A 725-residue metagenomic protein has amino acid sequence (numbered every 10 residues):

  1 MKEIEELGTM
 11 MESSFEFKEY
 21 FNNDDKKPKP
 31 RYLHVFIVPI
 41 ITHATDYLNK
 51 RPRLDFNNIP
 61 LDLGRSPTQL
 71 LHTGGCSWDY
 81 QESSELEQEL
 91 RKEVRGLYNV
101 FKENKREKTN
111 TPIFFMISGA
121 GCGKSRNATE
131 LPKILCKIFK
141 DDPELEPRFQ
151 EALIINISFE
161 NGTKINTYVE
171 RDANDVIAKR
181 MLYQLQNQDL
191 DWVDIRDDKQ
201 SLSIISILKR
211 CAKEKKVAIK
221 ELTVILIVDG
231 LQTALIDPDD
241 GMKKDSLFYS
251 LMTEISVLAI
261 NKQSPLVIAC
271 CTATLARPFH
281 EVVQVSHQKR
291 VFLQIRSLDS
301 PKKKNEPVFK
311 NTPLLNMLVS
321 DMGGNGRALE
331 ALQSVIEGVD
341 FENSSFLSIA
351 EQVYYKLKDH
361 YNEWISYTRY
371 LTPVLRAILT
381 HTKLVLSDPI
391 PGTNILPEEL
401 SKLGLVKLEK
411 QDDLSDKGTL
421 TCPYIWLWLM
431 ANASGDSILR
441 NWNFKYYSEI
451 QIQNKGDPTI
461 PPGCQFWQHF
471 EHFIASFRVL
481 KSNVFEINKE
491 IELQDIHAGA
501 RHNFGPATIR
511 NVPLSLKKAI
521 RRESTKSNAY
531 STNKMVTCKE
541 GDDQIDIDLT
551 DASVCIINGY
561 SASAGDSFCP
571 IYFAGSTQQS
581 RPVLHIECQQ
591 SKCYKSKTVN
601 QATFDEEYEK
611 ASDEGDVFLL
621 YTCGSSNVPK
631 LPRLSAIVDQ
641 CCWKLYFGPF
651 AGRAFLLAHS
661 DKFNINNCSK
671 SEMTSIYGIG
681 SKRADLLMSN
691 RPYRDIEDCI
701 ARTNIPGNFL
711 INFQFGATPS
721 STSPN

Functional and structural regions predicted by a protein language model:
M1, S689, I700-P706: Short amphipathic alpha-helical segments embedded in low-complexity Lys/Glu-rich regions
M1-K50, K124: Phospho-regulated scaffold assembly regions enriched in serine/threonine/proline and acidic residues, encompassing
F21-D24, T45, D197, G565 (+2 more regions): Intrinsic-disorder/low-complexity regions
D24-D25, F36, P301, T550 (+2 more regions): Intrinsic disorder/low-complexity detector
A44-S669, Y677, T703, N708-N725: Charge-enriched interaction surfaces
D661-N666, K670-E697: Amphipathic, charged-and-aliphatic alpha-helical interface segments that function as noncatalytic docking
